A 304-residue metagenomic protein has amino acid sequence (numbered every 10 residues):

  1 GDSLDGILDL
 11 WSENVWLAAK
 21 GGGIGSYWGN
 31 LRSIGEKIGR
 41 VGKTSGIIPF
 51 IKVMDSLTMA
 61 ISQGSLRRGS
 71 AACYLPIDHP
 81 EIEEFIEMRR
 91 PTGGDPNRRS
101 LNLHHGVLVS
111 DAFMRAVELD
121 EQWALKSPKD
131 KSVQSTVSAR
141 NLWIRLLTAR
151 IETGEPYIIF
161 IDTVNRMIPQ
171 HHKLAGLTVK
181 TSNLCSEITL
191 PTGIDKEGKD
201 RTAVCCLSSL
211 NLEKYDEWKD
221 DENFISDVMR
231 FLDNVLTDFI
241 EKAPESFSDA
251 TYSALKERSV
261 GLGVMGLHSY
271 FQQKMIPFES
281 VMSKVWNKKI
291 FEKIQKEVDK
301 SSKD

Functional and structural regions predicted by a protein language model:
G1-G39, I47-F50, I61-G64, R150-A254 (+1 more regions): Function-dense linear segments that define catalytic or interfacial modules in macromolecule-processing proteins
L31, G35, R40-V53, G64-L177 (+1 more regions): Conserved, charged catalytic cores of large soluble enzymes
